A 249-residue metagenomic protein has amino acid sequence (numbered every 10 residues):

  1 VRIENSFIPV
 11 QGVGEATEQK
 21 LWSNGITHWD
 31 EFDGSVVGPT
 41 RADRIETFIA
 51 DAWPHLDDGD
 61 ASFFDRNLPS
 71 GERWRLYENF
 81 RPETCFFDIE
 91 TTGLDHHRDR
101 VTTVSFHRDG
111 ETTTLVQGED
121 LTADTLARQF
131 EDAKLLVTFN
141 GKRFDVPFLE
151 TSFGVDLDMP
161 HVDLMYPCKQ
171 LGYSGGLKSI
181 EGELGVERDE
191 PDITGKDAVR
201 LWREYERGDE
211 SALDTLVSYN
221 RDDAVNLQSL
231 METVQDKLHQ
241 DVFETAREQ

Functional and structural regions predicted by a protein language model:
V1-R81: N-terminal accessory regions of nucleic-acid-interacting proteins
G25, F153, V234: Active-site catalytic pocket residues across diverse enzymes, especially alpha/beta-hydrolases
H28, T122, F144-D145, D223-N226: Short phosphate-engaging motifs
R66-L135: Conserved RNase H-like, two-metal-ion catalytic cores of nucleic-acid enzymes
D88-E90, D145, D163, D223: Acidic active-site catalytic centers that drive phospho-/nucleotidyl reactions and related ester hydrolyses
R98-D99, L149-T151, E232: Short amphipathic alpha-helical segments
T103-F106, T112-E190: Conserved DEDDh/DEDDy metal-dependent 3′-5′ exonuclease domain
E183-Q249: Acidic, Mg2+-coordinating catalytic module of metal-dependent nucleases/exonucleases that use a two-metal-ion mechanism
